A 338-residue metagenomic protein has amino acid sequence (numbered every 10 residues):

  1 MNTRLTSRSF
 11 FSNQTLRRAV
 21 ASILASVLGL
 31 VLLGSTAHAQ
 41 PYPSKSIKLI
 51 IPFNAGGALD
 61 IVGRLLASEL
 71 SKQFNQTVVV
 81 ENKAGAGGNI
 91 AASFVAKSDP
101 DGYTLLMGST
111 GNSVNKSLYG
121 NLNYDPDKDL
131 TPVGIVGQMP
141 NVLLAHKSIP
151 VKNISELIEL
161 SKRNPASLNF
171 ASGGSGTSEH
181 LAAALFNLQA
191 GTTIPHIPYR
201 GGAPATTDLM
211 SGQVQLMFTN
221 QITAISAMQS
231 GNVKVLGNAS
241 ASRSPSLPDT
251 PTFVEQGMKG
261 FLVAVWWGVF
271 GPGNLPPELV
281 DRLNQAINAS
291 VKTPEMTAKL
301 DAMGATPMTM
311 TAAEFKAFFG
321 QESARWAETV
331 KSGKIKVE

Functional and structural regions predicted by a protein language model:
M1-R17: N-terminal secretory signal peptides that target proteins for export/translocation
A19-G34: Bacterial N-terminal signal peptides
A39-K128, S167-N169, S175, G191-L216 (+3 more regions): N-terminal (or domain-start) structured segment
S44-S46, L188, E255, P277-E338: An extracytoplasmic/periplasmic, membrane-proximal ligand-sensing/linker region
K97-Y103, S117-P204, F253, W266-K299: Hinge/capping helix and adjacent helix->loop/strand transition within the periplasmic-binding protein
M107-N112, S172, G202, T219-A224 (+3 more regions): Beta->alpha turn/N-cap motifs
N112-N121, N187-Q189, L216-T250: A ligand-binding cleft/hinge motif common to bilobed small-molecule-binding domains
